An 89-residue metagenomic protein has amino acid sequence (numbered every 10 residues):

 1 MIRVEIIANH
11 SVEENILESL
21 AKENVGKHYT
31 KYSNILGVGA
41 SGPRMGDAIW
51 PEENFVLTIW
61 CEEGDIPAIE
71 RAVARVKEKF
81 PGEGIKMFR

Functional and structural regions predicted by a protein language model:
M1-R89: Positively charged, small/polar-rich N-terminal and surface patches that mediate targeting and assembly and bind
